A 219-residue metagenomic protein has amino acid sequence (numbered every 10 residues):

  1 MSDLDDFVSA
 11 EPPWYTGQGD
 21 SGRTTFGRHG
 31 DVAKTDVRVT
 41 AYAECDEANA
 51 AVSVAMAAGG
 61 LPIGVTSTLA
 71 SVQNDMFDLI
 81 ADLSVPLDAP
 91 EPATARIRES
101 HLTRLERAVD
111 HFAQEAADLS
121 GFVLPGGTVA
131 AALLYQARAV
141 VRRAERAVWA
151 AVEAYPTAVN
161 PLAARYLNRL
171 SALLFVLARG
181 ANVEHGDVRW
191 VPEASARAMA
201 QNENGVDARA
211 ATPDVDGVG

Functional and structural regions predicted by a protein language model:
M1-G219: Phosphate/pyrophosphate-binding loop motifs in nucleotide- or prenyl diphosphate-using proteins
